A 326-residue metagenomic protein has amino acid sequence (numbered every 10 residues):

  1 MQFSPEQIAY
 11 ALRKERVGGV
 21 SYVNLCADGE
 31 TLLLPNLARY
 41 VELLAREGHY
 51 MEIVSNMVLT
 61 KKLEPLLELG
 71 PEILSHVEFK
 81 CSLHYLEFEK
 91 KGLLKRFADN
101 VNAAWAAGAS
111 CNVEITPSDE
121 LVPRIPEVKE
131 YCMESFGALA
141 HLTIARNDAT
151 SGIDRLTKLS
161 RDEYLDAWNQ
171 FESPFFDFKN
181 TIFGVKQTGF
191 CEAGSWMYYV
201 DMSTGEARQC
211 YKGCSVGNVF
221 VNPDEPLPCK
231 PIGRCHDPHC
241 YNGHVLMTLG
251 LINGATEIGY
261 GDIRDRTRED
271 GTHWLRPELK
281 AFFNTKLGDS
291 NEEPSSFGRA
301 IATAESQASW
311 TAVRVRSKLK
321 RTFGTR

Functional and structural regions predicted by a protein language model:
M1-F3, G19-L33, A45-K62, E72-R96 (+2 more regions): Core AdoMet radical
M1-R16, E72, R326: N-terminal capping/interface segment
Q2-A11, L37-R39, L63-P65, K91-N100 (+1 more regions): Well-ordered, non-membrane alpha-helical segments in soluble/globular domains
R13-V17, V41-R46, L66-H76, A98-A106 (+1 more regions): Acidic (Asp/Glu)-rich catalytic clusters
P35, G70-P71, T157, A312: Residues that cap or delimit alpha-helices
S82-S203, R208: Radical SAM enzyme [4Fe-4S]-AdoMet core and its adjacent flexible, acidic and glycine-rich loops/tails across
G152-H273: Accessory C-terminal segments flanking Radical SAM cores
I232-R326: Radical SAM enzyme core and accessory elements
